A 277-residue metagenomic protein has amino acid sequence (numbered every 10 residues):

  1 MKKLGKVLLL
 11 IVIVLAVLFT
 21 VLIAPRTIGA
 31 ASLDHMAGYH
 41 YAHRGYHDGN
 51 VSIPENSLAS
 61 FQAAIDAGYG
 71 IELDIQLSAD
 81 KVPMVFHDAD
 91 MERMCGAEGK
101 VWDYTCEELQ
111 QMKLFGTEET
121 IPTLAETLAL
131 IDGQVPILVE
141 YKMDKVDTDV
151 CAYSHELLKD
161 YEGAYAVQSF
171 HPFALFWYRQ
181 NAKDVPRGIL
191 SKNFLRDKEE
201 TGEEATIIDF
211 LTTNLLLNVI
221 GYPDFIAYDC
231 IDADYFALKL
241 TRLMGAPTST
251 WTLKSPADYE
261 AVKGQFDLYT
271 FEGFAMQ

Functional and structural regions predicted by a protein language model:
K2-Q277: Phosphate-group recognition and catalysis centered on beta-loop-alpha active-site segments
